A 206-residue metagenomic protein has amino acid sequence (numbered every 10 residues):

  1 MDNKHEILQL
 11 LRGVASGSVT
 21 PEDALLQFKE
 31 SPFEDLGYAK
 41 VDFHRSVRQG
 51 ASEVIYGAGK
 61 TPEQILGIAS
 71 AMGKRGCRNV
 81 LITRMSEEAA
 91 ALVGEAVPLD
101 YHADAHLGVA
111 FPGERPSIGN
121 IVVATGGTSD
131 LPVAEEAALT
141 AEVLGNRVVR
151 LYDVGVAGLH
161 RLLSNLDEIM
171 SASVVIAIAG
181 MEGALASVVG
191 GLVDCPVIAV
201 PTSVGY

Functional and structural regions predicted by a protein language model:
M1-S86, A91-A96: Long amphipathic alpha-helical segments
S52, K60-T61, T128-S129, G180-G183 (+1 more regions): Short glycine-rich anion-binding loops that position phosphate/pyrophosphate groups of nucleotides and phosphorylated
S52-I55, L81, N120-G126, V175-A177: Short glycine-rich or small-residue beta-strand-to-loop segments that form or flank ligand, phosphate, metal/Fe-S
E95-V97, L192-V193: Short, structured coil segments at secondary-structure junctions
I118-G158: Glycine-rich phosphate/diphosphate-binding loop of Rossmann-like nucleotide-binding domains
V156-A177, G183-A184, V188: N-terminal small/polar loop signature for handling phosphorylated ligands or for N-terminal nucleophile
A184-Y206: Glycine-rich phosphate/nucleotide-binding loop
